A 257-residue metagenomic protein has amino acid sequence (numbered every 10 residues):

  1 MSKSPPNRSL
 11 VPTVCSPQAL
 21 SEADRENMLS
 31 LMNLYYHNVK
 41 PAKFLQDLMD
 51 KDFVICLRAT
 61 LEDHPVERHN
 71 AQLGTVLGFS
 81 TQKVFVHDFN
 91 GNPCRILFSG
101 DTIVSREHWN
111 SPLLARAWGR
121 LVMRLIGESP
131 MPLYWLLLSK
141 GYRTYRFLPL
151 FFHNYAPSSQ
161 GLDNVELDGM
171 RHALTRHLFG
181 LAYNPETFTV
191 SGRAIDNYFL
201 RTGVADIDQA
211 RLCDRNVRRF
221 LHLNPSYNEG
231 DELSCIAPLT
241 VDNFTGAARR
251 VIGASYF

Functional and structural regions predicted by a protein language model:
M1-A23, N33-Y35, F44-D52, V76 (+2 more regions): Terminal substrate-recognition subdomain of acyl/acetyltransferases
Q18-L20, E62, K83, I103-V104 (+1 more regions): Short, solvent-exposed loop/turn segments at secondary-structure junctions
D24, L113-A117, L212: Short amphipathic alpha-helical segments
S30-E67: Active-site rim helix/loop that mediates acceptor-substrate recognition in acyltransferases
C56, E67, G74-F85, F98 (+1 more regions): Conserved beta-strand in the GNAT
H87-C94: A short, polar/charged loop-to-alpha-helix boundary motif
C94-R106, L137-L138: Conserved acetyl-CoA binding element of GNAT-fold acetyltransferases
W109-R124: Conserved acetyl-CoA-binding loop-helix of GNAT-fold acetyltransferases
